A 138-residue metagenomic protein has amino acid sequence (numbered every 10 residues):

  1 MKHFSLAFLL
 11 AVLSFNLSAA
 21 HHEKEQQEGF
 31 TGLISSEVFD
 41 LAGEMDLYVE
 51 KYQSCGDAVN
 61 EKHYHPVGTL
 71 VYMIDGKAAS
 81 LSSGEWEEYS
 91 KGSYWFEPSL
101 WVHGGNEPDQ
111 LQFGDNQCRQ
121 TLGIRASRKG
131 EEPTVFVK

Functional and structural regions predicted by a protein language model:
M1-F4: Positively charged n-region of N-terminal signal peptides that target proteins for export
L6, F15-K51, G114, E132-K138: A short, N-terminal "cap"/entry segment at the start of jelly-roll beta-barrel domains of the cupin/DSBH fold
A42-G43, Y64, Y72, E87-E88 (+1 more regions): Extracellular/periplasmic catalytic domains that process cell-envelope and extracellular macromolecules
S54, S83-V102: Short acidic-glycine-tyrosine-enriched beta hairpin
D57-T69: A short beta-loop-beta micro-motif enriched in histidine and acidic residues
V67-G84: Glycine- and acidic-residue-biased ligand/ion/polar-headgroup-sensing regions
L100-E132: Ligand-binding loop in jelly-roll beta-barrel domains
